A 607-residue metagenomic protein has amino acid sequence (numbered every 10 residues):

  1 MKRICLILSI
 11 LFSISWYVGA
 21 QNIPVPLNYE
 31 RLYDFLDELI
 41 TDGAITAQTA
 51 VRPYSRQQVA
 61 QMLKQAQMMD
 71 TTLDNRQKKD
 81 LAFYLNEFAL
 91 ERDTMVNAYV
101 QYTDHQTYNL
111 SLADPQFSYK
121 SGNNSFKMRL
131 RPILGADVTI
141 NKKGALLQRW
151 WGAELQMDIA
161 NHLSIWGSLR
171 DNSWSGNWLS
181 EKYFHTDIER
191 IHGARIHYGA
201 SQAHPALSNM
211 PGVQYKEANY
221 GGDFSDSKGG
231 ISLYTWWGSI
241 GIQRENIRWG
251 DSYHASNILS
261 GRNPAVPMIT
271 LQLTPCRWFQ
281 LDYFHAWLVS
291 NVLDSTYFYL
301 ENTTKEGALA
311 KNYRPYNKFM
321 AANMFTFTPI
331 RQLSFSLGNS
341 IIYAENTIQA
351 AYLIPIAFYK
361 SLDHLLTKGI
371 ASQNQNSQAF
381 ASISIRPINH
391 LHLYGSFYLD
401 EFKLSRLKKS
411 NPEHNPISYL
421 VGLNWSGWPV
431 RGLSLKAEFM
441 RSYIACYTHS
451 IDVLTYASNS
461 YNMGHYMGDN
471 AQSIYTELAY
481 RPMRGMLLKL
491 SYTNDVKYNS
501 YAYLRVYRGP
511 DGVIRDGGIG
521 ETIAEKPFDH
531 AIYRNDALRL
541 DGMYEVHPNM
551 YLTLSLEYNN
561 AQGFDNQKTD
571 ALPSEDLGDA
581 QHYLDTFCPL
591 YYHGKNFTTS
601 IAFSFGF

Functional and structural regions predicted by a protein language model:
M1-I23, F607: Bacterial Sec-dependent N-terminal signal peptides
I10, M69, L288-Y297, D495-K497 (+1 more regions): Short regulatory "switch" loops immediately downstream of catalytic or recognition motifs within protein catalytic
I10, W16-Y17, H204-A206, S295-N312 (+2 more regions): Intrinsically disordered, low-complexity coil segments
N22-D42: Short N-terminal segments immediately surrounding and downstream of signal-peptide cleavage
I23, I45-A50, S55-Q57, Q67-S334 (+5 more regions): Outer-membrane beta-barrel channel domains
R31-D34, E38, Q58-Q65, F83: Extracytoplasmic/secreted proteins, especially bacterial periplasmic and envelope-associated proteins
L36, K228, Y475: Generic structural marker for isolated residues within well-ordered, non-membrane alpha-helices of soluble domains
F224, T328-F607: Exposed, low-structure sequence patches enriched in small/polar residues
